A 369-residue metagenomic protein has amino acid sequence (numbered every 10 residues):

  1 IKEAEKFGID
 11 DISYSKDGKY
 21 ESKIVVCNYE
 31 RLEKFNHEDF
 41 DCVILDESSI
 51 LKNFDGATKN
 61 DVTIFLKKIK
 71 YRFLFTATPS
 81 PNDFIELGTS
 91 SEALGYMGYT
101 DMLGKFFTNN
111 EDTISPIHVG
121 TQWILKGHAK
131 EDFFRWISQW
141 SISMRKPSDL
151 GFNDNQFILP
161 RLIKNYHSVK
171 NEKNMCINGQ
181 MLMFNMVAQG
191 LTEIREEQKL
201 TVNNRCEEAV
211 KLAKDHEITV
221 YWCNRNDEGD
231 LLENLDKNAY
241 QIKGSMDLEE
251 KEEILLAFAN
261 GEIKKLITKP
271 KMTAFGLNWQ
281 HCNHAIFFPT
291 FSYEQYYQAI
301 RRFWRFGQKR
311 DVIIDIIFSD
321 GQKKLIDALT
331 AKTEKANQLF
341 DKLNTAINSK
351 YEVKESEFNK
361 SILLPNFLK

Functional and structural regions predicted by a protein language model:
I1-G18, Y96-M97: Conserved helix-turn-beta segment of the N-terminal RecA-like "Helicase ATP-binding" lobe in SF1/SF2 helicases
K6, E21, C42, I50 (+3 more regions): Conserved P-loop NTPase motor "coupling/switch" region that bridges the ATPase
K23-I64, T268-K271: Conserved RecA-like ASCE ATPase "motif II neighborhood" in helicase/translocase motors
D41-I44, E86-T89, L277-T290, V312-I316: A short beta-strand element within the Helicase C-terminal
G127, E131-R135, I163-T201: Conserved interdomain linker/interface between the two RecA-like ATPase lobes of SF2 helicase motors
E197-N224: Conserved interdomain hinge at the start of the Helicase C-terminal
V220-W222, D230-L231, K237-T273: Conserved helicase ATPase core of P-loop NTP-dependent helicases/translocases
F291-K369: A conserved SF2-helicase RecA2
